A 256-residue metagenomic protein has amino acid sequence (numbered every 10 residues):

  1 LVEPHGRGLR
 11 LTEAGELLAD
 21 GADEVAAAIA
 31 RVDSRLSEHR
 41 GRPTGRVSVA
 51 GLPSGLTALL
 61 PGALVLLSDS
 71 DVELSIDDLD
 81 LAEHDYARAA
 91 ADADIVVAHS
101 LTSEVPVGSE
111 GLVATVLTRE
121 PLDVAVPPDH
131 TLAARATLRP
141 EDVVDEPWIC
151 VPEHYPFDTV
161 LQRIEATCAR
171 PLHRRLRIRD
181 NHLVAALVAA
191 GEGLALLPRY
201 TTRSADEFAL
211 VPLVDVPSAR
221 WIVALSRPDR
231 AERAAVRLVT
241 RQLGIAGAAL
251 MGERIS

Functional and structural regions predicted by a protein language model:
L1-L11: A short LG(V/I)-centered, amphipathic sequence patch enriched for acidic residue(s) preceding the LG motif
R10-G41: Alpha-helical "hinge/linker" immediately C-terminal to small N-terminal DNA-binding modules
R46-E104: Central regulatory/effector-binding core of bacterial HTH transcription factors
D78-E141: Acidic, Gly/Pro-rich loop/turn segments at junctions of secondary structure
L112-R119, R199, D206-A219: Short beta-strand->loop
P121-D123, L138-F157: Short loop->beta-strand "edge-of-pocket" segments that line small-molecule binding or catalytic clefts across diverse
C150-F208: Hydrophobic hinge/microswitch elements
V211-I255: A late-sequence structural motif
